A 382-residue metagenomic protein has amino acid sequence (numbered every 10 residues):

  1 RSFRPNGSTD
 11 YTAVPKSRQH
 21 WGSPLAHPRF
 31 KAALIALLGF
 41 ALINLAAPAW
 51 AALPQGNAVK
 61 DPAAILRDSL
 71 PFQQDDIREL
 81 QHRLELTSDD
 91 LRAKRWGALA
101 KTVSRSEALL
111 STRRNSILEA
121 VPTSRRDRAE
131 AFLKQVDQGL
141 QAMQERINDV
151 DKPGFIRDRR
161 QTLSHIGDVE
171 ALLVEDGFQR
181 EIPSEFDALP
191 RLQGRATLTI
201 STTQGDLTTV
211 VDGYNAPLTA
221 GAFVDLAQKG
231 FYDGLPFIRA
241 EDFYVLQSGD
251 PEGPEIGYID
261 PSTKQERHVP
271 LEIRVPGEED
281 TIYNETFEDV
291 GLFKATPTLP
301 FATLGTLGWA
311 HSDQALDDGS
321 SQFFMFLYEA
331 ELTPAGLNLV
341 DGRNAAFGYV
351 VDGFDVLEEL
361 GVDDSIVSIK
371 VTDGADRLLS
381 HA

Functional and structural regions predicted by a protein language model:
R1-F3, A13, H20, A26: N-terminal chloroplast transit peptides
D10, V14-P15, P24, K264 (+1 more regions): A generic signature of intrinsically disordered, low-complexity regions enriched in glycine/proline and charged/polar
R18-L34: Bacterial N-terminal signal peptides that target proteins for export
A33-N44: Bacterial N-terminal signal peptides
A46-P48: N-terminal signal peptide c-region/cleavage motif recognized by signal peptidases
W50-A382: Cross-family detector of peptidyl-prolyl cis-trans isomerase
